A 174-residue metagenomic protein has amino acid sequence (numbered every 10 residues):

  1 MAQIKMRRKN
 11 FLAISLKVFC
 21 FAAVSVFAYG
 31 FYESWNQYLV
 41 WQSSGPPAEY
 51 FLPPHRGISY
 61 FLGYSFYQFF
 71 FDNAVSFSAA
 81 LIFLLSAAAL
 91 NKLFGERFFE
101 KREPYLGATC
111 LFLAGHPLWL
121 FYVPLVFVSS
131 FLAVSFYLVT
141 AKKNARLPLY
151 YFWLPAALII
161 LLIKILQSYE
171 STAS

Functional and structural regions predicted by a protein language model:
M1-S174: A membrane-topology feature that recognizes alpha-helical transmembrane segments and their immediate juxtamembrane
